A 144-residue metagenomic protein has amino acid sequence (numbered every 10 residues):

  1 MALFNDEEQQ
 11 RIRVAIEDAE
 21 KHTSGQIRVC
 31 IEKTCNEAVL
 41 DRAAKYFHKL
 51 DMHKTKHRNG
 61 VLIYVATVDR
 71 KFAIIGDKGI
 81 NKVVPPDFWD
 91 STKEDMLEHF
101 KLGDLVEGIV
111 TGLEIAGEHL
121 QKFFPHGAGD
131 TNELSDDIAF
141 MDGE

Functional and structural regions predicted by a protein language model:
M1-E144: A structural boundary signal for the start of the first folded domain, especially the loop/turn and N-capping region
